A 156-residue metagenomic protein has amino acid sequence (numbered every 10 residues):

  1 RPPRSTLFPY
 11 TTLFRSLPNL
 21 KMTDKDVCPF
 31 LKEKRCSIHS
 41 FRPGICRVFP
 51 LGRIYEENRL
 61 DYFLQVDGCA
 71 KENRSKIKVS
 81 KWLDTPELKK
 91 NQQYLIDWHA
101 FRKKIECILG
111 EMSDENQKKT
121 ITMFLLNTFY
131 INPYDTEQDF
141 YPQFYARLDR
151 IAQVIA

Functional and structural regions predicted by a protein language model:
R1-L13: Short, small-residue-biased leader/transition segments that mark boundaries at the very start of proteins
F14-A156: Short loop/turn segments that flank or connect secondary-structure elements
